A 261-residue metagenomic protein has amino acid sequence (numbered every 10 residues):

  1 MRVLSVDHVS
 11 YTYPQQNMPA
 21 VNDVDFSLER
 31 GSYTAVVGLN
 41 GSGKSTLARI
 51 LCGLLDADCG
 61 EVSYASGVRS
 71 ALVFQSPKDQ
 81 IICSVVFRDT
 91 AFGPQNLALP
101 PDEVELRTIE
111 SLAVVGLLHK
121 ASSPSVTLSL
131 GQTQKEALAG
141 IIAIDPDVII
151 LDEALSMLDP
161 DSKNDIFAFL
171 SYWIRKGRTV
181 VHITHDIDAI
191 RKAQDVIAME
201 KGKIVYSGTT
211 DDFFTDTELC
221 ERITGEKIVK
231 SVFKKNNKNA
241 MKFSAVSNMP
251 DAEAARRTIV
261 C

Functional and structural regions predicted by a protein language model:
M1-V3, S10-D23: A short, flexible loop at the N-terminus of ABC-type nucleotide-binding domains that lies
V37-L39: The feature captures the beta-strand-to-loop junction immediately N-terminal to the Walker
C52: Helix-to-loop junction immediately C-terminal to a conserved catalytic motif
D102-K120: Conserved ABC ATPase "signature" region
P124-L128, Q132: Conserved ABC ATPase signature
I183-H185: H-loop/switch region of ABC-family ATPase nucleotide-binding domains
K203-E226: Conserved beta-strand-loop-alpha-helix hinge in the C-terminal portion of ABC ATPase nucleotide-binding domains
